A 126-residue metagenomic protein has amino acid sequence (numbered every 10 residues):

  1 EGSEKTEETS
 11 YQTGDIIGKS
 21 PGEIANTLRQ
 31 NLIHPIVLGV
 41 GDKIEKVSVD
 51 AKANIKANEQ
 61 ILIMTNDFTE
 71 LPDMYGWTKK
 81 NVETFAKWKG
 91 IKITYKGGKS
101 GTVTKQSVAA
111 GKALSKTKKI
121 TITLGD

Functional and structural regions predicted by a protein language model:
E1-D126: Ligand-recognition elements built from short beta-strands and adjacent flexible loops
